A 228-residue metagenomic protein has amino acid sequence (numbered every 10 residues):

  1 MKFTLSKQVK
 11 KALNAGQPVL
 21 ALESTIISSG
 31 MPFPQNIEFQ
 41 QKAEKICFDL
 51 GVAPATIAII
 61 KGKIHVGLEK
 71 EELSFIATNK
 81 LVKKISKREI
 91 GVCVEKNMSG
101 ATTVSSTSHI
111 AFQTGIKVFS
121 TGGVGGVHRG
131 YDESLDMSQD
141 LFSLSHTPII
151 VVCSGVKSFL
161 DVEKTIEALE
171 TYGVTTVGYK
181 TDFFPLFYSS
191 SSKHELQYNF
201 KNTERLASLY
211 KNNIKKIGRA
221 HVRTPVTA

Functional and structural regions predicted by a protein language model:
K2-L13: N-terminal basic/disordered segments at the start of proteins
K11-N14, V19-L20, I110-Q113, V118-S120 (+4 more regions): Solvent-exposed alpha-helices and their adjacent loops that cap or buttress functional pockets in soluble metabolic
V19-L73: N-terminal low-complexity or amphipathic/hydrophobic leaders
L20-L22, P54-I59, G100, V118-G123 (+3 more regions): General beta-strand structural signal in soluble alpha/beta enzymes
I59, I64-K117: Ligand-binding beta-strand-loop-alpha-helix segment within the catalytic cores of soluble metabolic enzymes
T103-V104, D132-S145, I149-E170, E204-S208: Active-site glycine-rich loop that binds ribose-phosphate moieties when present
S190-I214: Anionic-ligand binding region
I217-A228: Residue-level detector of conserved catalytic or cofactor/ligand-binding positions in enzyme active sites
